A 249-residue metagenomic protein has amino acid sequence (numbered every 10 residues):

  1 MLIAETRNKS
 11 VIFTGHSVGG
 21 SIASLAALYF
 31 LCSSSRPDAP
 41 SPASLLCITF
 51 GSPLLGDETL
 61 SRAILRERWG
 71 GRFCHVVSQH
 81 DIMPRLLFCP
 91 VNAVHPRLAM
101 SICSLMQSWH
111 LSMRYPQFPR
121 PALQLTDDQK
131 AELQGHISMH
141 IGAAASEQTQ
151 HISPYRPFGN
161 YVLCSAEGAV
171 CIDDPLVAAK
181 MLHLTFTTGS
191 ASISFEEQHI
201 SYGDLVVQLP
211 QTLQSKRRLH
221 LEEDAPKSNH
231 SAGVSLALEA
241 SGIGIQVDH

Functional and structural regions predicted by a protein language model:
M1-I12, Y29-H249: Alpha/beta hydrolase fold serine-hydrolase catalytic domain that processes acyl esters and thioesters
G15-G19, A23: Gly/Ala-rich beta-loop-alpha elbow adjacent to hydrolase catalytic centers
S24-L28: Short, hydrophobic alpha-helix immediately C-terminal to the catalytic nucleophile
